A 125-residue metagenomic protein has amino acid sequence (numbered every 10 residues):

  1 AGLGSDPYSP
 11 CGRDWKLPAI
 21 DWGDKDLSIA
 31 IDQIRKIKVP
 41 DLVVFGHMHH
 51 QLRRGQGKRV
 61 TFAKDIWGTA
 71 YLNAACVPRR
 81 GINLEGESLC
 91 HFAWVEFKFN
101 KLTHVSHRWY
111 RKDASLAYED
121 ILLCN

Functional and structural regions predicted by a protein language model:
A1-V39: Active-site-proximal segments of metal-dependent phosphoesterases and phosphodiesterases across multiple
S5, D26, H49, C76-P78: Short, flexible micro-motifs
W22, F45, A74: Short glycine-rich loop/turn motifs that provide flexible caps or phosphate-binding loops at active sites
L27, H47, Y71: Divalent metal-coordination and catalytic microenvironments
K38-D41, W67-T69: A short helix->loop->beta-strand "cap" motif at the edges of active sites that frequently abuts
V43-R53: Histidine-centered catalytic micro-motifs
Q51-N125: Binuclear metal-dependent phosphoesterase catalytic core
